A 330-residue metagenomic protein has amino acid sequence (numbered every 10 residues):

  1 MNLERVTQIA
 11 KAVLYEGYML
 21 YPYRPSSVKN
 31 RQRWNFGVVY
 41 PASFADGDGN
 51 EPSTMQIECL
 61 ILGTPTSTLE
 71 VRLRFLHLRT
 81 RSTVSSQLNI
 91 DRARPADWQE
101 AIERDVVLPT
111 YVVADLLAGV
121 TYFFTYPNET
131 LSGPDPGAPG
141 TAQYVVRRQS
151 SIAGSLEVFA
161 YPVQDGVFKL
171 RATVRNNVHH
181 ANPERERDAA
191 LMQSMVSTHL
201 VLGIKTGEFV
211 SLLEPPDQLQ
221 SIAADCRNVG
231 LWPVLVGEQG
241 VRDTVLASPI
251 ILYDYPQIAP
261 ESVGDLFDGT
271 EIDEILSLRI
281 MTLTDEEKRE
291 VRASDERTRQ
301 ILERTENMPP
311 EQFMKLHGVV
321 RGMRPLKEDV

Functional and structural regions predicted by a protein language model:
M1-L14, D265-S277: Short acidic, Pro/Gly- and aromatic-enriched capping/linker segments at domain boundaries
N2-T64: N-terminal ordered "arm"
N50-T54, G63-V330: Extended, highly charged accessory segments
